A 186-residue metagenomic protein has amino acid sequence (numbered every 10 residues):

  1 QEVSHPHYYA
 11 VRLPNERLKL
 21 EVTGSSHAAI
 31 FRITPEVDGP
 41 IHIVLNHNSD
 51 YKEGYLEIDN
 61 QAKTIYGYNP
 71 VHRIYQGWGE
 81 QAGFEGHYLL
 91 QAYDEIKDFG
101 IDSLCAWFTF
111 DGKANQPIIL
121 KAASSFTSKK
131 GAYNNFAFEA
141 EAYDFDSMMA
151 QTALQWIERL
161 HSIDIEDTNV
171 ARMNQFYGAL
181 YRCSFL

Functional and structural regions predicted by a protein language model:
Q1-L186: Beta-sandwich/jelly-roll carbohydrate-recognition scaffolds of carbohydrate-active enzymes
